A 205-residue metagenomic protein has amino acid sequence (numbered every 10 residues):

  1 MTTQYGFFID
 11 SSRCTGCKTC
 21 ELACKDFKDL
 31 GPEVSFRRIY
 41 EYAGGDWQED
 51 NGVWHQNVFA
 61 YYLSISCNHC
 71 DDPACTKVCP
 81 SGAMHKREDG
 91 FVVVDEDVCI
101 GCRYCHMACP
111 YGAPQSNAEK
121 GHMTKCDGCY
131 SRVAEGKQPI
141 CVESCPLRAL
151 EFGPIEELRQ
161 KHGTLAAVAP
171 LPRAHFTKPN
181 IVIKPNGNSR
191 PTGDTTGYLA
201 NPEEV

Functional and structural regions predicted by a protein language model:
M1-V205: Non-ligating segments of multi-cofactor redox enzymes
